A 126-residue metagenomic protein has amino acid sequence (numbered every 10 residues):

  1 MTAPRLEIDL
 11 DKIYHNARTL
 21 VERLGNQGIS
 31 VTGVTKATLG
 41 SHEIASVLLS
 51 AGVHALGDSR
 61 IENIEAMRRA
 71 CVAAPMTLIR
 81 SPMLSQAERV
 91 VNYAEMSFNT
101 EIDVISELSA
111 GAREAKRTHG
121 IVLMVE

Functional and structural regions predicted by a protein language model:
M1-I8, K12, G28: Generic N-terminal amphipathic, Lys/Arg-enriched alpha-helix
R5, I29-E126: Active-site-proximal beta-alpha core segment in soluble small-molecule metabolic enzymes
D11-T19: A non-catalytic, amphipathic alpha-helix used as a structural packing/dimerization or gating element in enzyme scaffolds
L20-L24: N-terminal signal-anchor module of multipass membrane proteins
